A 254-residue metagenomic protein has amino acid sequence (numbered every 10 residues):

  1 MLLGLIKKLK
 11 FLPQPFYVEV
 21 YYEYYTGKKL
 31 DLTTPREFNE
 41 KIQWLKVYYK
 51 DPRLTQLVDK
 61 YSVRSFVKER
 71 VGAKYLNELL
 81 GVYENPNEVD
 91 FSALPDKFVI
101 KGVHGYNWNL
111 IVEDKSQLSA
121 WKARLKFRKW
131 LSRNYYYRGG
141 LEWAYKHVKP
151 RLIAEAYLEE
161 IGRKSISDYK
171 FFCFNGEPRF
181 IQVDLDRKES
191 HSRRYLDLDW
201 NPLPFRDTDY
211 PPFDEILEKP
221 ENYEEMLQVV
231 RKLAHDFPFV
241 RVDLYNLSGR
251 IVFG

Functional and structural regions predicted by a protein language model:
M1-Y49: Membrane-proximal basic amphipathic "stem/tether" segments
T34-Q117, F127-W143: A conserved helix-loop-beta module that forms one wall/lid of the active-site cleft in ATP-utilizing catalytic domains
F66, I153, S167, M226-V229 (+1 more regions): Short, hydrophobic/aromatic alpha-helical segments in well-folded domains
Y83-E88, Y157-E160, Y245: Short, solvent-exposed loop/turn elements at beta->coil junctions and helix N-caps that rim active or binding pockets
L94, L118-T208, I251: Phosphate-binding site of ATP-dependent enzymes
F98, C173, L244, R250-G254: A short beta-strand motif that forms the metal-chelation/ATP-contact edge of phosphoryl-transfer active sites
K146-V148, Y195-I251: A long amphipathic alpha-helix within ATP-dependent nucleotide-binding catalytic cores
